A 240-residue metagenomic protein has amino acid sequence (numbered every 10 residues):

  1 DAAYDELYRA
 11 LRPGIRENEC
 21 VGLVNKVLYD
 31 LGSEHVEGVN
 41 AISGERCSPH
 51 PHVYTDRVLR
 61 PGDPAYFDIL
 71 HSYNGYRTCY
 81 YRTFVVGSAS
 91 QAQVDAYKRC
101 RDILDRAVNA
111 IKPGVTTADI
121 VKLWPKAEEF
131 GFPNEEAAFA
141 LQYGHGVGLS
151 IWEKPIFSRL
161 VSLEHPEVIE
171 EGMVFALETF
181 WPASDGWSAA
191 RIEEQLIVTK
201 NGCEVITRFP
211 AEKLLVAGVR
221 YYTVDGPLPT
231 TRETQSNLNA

Functional and structural regions predicted by a protein language model:
D1-A240: Active-site neighborhoods and metal-handling regions in enzymes and metal-associated proteins
